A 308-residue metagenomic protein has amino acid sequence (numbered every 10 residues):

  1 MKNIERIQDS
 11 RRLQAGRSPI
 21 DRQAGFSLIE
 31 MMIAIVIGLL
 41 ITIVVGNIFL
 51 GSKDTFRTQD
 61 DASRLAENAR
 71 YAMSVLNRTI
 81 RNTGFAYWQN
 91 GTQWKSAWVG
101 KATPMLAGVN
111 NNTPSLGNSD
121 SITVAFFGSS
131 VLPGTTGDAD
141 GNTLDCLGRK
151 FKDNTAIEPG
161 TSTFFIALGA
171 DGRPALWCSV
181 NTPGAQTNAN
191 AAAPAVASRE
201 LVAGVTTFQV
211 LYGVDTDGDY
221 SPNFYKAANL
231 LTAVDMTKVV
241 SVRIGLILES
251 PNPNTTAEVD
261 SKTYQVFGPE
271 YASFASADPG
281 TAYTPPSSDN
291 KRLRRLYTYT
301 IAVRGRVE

Functional and structural regions predicted by a protein language model:
M1-F26: N-terminal leader/signal peptides at the extreme start of proteins
E5, N68-Y71, R81-T83, Y87-N90 (+5 more regions): Short linear sequence signals and composition-biased patches located at protein termini or domain-edge surfaces
R6-R11, S74, D153-N154, V210: Intrinsically disordered and other compositionally biased segments
A24-T83: Aliphatic-rich helix starts adjacent to a transmembrane/signal segment
F26-I29, D120-I122, S162-F164, P174 (+2 more regions): Residue-level detector of short, conserved catalytic/binding motifs and their immediate flanks
N47, T55, R64, T143 (+6 more regions): Residue-level preference for alpha-helix termini and adjacent loops
T92-P194: C-terminal globular interaction/adhesion domains in large, modular proteins
